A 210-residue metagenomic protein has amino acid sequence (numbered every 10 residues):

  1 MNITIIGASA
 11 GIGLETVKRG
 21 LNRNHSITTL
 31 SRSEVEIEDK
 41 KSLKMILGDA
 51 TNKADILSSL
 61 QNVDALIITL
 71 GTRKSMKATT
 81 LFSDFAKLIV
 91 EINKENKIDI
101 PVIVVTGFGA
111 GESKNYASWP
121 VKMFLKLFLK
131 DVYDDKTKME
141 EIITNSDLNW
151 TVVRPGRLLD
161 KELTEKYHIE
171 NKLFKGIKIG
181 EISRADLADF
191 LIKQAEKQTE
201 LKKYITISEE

Functional and structural regions predicted by a protein language model:
I3-R23: N-terminal Rossmann NAD(P)H-binding glycine-rich loop of SDR-like oxidoreductase domains
T4, V35-E95: NAD(P)H-binding glycine-rich loop region in Rossmannoid oxidoreductase-like domains and their noncatalytic homologs
S9, S33, F108: Residues in the short beta-alpha loop(s) of Rossmann-like NAD(P)-binding domains
L30-E36, R157: Short, polar loop motifs at secondary-structure junctions
K87-D131, N145: Conserved Rossmann-fold NAD(P)-dependent oxidoreductase catalytic core, especially the SDR/UDP-sugar
D135, V153, I182-I192, K203: Substrate-positioning beta->alpha
E140-K161: Conserved beta-loop-beta element that borders a ligand/cofactor-binding pocket
E162-H168, Q194-K203: Glycine/proline-rich active-site loop of Rossmann-fold NAD(P)-dependent oxidoreductases
